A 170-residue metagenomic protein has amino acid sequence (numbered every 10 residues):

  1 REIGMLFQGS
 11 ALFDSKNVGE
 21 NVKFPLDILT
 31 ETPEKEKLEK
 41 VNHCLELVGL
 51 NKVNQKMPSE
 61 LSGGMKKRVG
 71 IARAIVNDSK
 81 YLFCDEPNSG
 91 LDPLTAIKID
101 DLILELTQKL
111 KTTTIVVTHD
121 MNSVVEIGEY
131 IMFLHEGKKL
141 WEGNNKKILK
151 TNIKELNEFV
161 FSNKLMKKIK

Functional and structural regions predicted by a protein language model:
E34-K52: Conserved ABC ATPase "signature" region
M57-L61, M65: Conserved ABC ATPase signature
V76-K80: A short, proline-enriched helix->beta-strand linker immediately N-terminal to the Walker B motif in ABC-type P-loop
L82-D85: Catalytic Walker B motif of ABC-type/P-loop ATPase nucleotide-binding domains
P93-T95: Helix N-cap at the start of a conserved alpha-helix in ABC-type nucleotide-binding domains
K146-K170: C-terminal boundary and immediately downstream tail of ABC-type ATPase nucleotide-binding domains
